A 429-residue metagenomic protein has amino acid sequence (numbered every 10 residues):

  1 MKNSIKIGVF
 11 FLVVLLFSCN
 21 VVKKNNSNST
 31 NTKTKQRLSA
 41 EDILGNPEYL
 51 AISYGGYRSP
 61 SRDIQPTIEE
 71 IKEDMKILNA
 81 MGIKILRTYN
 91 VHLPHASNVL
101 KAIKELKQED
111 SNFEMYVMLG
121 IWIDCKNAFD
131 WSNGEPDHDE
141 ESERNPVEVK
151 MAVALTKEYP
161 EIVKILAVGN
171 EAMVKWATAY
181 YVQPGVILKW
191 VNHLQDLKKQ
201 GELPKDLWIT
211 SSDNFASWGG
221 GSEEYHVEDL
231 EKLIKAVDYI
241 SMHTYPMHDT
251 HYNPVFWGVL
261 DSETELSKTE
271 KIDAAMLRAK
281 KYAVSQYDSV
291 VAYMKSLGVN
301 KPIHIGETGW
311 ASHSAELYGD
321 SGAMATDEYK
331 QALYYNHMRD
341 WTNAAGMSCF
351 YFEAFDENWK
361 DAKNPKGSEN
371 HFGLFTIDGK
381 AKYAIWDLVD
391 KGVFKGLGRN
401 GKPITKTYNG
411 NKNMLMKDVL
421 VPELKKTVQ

Functional and structural regions predicted by a protein language model:
L16-S18: C-terminal motif of bacterial Sec signal peptides marking the signal peptidase cleavage site
K23-D74: Boundary/entry segment of secreted carbohydrate-active catalytic domains
N31-E41, P47, E316-H337, W341-Q429: Aromatic-rich peripheral "rim/lid" segments of glycoside hydrolase catalytic domains that contact and position glycan
Q36, N98-L207: Substrate-binding cleft of extracellular glycoside hydrolase catalytic domains
D63-P66, R87-V99, C125-N127, S142-N145 (+4 more regions): Acidic-and-aromatic substrate-binding clefts and catalytic sites of carbohydrate-active enzymes
E70-P94: Catalytic domains of carbohydrate-active enzymes, especially glycoside hydrolases
L86, L166, I240, I305-E307 (+1 more regions): Conserved, mostly hydrophobic/aromatic
E140-R144, M173-I305, A311, A315: Noncatalytic carbohydrate-binding groove/subsite architecture in carbohydrate-active enzymes
